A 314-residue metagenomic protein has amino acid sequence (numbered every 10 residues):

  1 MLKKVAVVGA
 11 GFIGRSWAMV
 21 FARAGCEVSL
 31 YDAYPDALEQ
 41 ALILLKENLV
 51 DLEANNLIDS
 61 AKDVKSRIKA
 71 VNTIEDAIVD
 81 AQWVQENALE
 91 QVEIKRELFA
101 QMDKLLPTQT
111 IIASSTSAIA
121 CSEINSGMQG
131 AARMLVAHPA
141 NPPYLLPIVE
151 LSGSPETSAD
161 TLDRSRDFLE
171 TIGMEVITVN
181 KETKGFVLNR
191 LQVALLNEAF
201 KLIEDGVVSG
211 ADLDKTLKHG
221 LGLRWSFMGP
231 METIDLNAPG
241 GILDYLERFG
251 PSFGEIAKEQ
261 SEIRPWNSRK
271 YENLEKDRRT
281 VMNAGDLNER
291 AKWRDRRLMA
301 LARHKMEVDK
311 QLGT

Functional and structural regions predicted by a protein language model:
M1-D51, N55: NAD(P)+-binding Rossmann beta1-loop-alpha1 motif at the extreme N-terminus of oxidoreductases
A24, M174, D205, G210-T314: NAD(P)-dependent Rossmann-like dehydrogenase/reductase catalytic/cofactor-binding core
D36-E47, D160-T171, D212-K215, H219 (+1 more regions): A non-catalytic, amphipathic alpha-helix used as a structural packing/dimerization or gating element in enzyme scaffolds
A37, D51-A54, I58-I111: Rossmann-like NAD(P)-binding element
A41, M102, I124-N125: Hydrophobic packing residues within well-ordered alpha-helices of enzyme cores
S114-K181, G185, N189: Rossmann-fold dinucleotide-binding core
P143-S152, I172, K181-D205, K215-G229: Active-site-proximal catalytic alpha-helix in oxidoreductases
